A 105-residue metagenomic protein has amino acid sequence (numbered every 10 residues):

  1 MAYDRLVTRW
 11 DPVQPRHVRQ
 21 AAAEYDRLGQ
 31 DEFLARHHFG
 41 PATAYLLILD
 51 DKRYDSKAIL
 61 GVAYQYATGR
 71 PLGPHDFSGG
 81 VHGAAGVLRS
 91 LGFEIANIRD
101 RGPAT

Functional and structural regions predicted by a protein language model:
M1-T105: Intrinsically disordered, charged low-complexity linkers and terminal tails that flank or connect structured domains
